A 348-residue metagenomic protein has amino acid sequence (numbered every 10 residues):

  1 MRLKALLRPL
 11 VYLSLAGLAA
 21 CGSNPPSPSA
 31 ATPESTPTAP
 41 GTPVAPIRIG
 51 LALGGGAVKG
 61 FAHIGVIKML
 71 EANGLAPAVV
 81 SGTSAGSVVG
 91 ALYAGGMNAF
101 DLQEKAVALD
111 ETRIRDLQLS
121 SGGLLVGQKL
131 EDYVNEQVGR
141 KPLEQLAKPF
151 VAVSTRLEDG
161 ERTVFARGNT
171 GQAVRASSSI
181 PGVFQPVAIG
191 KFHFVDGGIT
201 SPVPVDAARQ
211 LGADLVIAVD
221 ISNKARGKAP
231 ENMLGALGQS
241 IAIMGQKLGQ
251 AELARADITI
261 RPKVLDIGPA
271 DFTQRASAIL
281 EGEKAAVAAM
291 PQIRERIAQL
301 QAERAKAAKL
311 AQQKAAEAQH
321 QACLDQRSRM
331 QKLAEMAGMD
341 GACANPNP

Functional and structural regions predicted by a protein language model:
R2-K4, L13, C21-V80, L92-P348: Patatin-like phospholipase
G82, G86: Gly/Ala-rich beta-loop-alpha elbow adjacent to hydrolase catalytic centers
